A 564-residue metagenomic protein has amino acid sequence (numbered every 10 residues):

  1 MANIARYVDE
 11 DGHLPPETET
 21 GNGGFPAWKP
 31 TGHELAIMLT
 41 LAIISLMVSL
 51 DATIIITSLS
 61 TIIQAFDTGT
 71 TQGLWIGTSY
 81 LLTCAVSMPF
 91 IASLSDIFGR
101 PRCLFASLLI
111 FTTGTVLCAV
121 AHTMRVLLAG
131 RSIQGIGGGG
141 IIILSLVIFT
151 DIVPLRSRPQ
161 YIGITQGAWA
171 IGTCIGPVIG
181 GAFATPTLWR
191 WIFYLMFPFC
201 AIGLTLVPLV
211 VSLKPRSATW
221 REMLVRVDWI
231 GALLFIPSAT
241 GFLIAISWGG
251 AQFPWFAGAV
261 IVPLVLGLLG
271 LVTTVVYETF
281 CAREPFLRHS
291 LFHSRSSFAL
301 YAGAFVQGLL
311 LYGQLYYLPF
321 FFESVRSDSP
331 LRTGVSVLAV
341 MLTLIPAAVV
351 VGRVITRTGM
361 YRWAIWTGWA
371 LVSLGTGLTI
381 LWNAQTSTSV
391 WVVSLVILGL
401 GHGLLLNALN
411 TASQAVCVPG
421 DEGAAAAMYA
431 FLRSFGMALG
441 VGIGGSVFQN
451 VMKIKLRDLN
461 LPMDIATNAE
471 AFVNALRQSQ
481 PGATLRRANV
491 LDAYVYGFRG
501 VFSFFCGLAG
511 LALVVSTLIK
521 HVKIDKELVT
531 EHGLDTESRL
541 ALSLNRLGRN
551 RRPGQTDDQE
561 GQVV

Functional and structural regions predicted by a protein language model:
M1-L50, Q64: Cytosolic juxtamembrane N-terminal segment immediately preceding the first transmembrane helix of multi-pass
T20-N22, I202, N410-T411, V416 (+3 more regions): Hydrophobic transmembrane architecture of multi-pass small-molecule transporters
L39-I43, M47-S60, D67-T83, F197 (+3 more regions): Transmembrane core module of solute transporters
I62-Q64, L94-S95, C118, L127 (+6 more regions): Interfacial helix-cap and linker-helix signal at transmembrane-aqueous boundaries of multi-pass secondary transporters
Q64, G114-A119, Q134, V207 (+3 more regions): MFS-fold secondary transporters
S87-I230: Helix-loop-helix hairpins in multi-pass membrane proteins, especially solute transporters
V120-R131, L188, L381-L395, V451-K455: Helix-loop junctions at membrane interfaces in 12-TM secondary transporters
T187-A302: Hydrophobic transmembrane-helix bundles of small-molecule transporters
